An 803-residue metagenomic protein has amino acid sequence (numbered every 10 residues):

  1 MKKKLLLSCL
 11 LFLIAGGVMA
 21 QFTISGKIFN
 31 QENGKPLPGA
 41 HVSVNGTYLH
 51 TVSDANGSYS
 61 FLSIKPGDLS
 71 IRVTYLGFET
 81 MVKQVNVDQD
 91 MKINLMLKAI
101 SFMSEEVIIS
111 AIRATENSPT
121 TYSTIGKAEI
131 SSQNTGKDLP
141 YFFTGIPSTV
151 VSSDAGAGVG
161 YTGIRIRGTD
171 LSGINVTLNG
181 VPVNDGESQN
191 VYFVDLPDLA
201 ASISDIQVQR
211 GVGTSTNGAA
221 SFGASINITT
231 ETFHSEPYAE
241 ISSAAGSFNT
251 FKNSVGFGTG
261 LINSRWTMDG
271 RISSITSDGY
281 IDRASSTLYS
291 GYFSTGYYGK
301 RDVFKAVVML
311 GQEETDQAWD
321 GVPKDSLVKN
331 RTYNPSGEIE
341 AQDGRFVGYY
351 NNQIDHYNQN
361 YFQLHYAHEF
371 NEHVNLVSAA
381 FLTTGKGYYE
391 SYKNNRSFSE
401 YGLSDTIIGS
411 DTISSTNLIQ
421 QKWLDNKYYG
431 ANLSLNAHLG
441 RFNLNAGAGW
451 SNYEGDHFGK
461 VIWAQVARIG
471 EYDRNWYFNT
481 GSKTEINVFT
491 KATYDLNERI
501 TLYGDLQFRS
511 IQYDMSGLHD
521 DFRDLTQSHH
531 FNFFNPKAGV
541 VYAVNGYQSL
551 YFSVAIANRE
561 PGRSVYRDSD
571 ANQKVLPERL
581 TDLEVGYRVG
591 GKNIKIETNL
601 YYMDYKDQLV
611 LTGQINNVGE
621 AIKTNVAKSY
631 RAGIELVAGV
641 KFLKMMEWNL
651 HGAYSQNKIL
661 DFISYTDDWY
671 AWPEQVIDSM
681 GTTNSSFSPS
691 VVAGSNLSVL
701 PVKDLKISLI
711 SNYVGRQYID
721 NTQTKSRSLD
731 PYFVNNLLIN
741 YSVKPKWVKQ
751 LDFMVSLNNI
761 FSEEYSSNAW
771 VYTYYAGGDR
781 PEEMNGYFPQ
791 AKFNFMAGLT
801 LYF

Functional and structural regions predicted by a protein language model:
F29, H41-N45, T74-F78, D88-S132 (+3 more regions): Short, acidic, small-residue-rich periplasmic hinge/interaction motif at the N-terminus of Gram-negative outer-membrane
S60-L62, P182-R210, T229: Short acidic/polar hinge/loop motifs at secondary-structure boundaries that mediate gating or recognition
P140-P182, S204: Extracytoplasmic beta-strand/coil segments of soluble accessory domains associated with Gram-negative outer-membrane
A245-T276, I281-A318, L364-N371, H651: Transmembrane beta-barrel wall of Gram-negative outer-membrane proteins
H356-D520, V541-S553, I594-L600, M645-N649 (+1 more regions): Face-selective signature of the C-terminal outer-membrane beta-barrel domain
E369, N375-F381, A543, S549-A555 (+4 more regions): Membrane-embedded beta-barrel scaffold of Gram-negative outer-membrane proteins
Y602-D604, T624-N721: Gram-negative outer-membrane beta-barrel transporters
G715-Y718, Y741-F803: C-terminal beta-signal and adjacent terminal beta-strands/loops of Gram-negative outer-membrane beta-barrel proteins
